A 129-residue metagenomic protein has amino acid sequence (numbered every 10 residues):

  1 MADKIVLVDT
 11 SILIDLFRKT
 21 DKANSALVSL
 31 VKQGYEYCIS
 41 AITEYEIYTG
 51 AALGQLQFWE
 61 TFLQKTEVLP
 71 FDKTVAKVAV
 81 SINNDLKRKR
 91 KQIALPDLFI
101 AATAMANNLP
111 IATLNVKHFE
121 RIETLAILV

Functional and structural regions predicted by a protein language model:
M1-I39, Y48-T61: Short, well-structured N-terminal submotif of metal-dependent ribonuclease cores
M1-I5, A101, M105-V129: Acidic, PIN/NYN-like endoribonuclease modules and their adjacent C-terminal/linker elements
D9-T10, I47, A79, A104 (+1 more regions): Generic structural signal for small/hydrophobic residues in well-ordered secondary structure, especially within
I12-L13, T43, V75, F99-I100 (+1 more regions): Alpha-helix capping/helix-boundary segments
L13-I14, Y45-Y48, E120, L128: Nucleotide phosphate-binding site architecture
A23-N24, E44, L56-W59, A76-A79 (+1 more regions): A general structural signal for well-ordered alpha-helical segments in protein cores
G54-F58, L86-K87, L128-V129: Short, hinge-like loop/turn segments at secondary-structure boundaries
E67-L114: Active-site neighborhoods of divalent-metal-dependent phosphate/nucleic-acid chemistry enzymes
